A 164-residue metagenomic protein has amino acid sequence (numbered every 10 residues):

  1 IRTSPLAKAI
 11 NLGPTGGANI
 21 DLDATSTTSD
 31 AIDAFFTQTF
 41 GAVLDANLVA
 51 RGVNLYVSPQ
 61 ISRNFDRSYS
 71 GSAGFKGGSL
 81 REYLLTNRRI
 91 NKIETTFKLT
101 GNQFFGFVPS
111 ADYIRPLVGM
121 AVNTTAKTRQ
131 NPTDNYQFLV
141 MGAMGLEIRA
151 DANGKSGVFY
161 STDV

Functional and structural regions predicted by a protein language model:
I1-F35: Alpha-helical scaffold segments that mediate packing/assembly in large oligomeric complexes
I1-P14, L44-Y56, T133-G142: Long, contiguous amphipathic alpha-helices that act as assembly "spine/axial" helices in icosahedral shell and virion
D21-R89: Long, positively charged binding patches that form subdomain-scale interaction surfaces for polyanionic ligands
D23, N64-V164: Sequence/fold signature of self-assembling virion shell proteins
